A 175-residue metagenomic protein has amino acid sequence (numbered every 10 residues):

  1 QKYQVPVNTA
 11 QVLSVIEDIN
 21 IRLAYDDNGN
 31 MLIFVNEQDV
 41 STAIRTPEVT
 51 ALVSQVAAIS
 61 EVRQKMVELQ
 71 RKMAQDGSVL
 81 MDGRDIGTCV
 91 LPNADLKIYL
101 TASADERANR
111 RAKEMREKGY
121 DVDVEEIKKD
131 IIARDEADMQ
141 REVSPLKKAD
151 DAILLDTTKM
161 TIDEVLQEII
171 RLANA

Functional and structural regions predicted by a protein language model:
Q1-R45: N-terminal phosphate/diphosphate-binding loop that engages ATP/GTP or pyrophosphate donors across diverse enzyme folds
K2-Y3, I19-R22, I59, M73-D76 (+3 more regions): Conserved, well-folded catalytic cores of nucleic-acid-processing and energy-transducing macromolecular machines
N8-E17, R111-K118, I127-I131: Conserved P-loop NTPase catalytic core
V15, G29-L32, N36, G83 (+3 more regions): Glycine/charge-rich, flexible interdomain linkers and switch-proximal surface loops that mediate coupling
F34-I44, T50, A112-K118, A137 (+1 more regions): NTP-dependent small-molecule kinase module
E37, M66, L80, I131 (+1 more regions): Residue-level signature of catalytic and energy-coupling elements of molecular machines, predominantly ATP/GTP-dependent
S41-A51, A57-K118: ATP-dependent NMP and nucleoside kinases share a basic, alpha-helical "lid"
D85-V90, Y99-N109, K118-D130, R134-V143 (+2 more regions): Anionic, Ser/Thr-rich low-complexity intrinsically disordered regions
